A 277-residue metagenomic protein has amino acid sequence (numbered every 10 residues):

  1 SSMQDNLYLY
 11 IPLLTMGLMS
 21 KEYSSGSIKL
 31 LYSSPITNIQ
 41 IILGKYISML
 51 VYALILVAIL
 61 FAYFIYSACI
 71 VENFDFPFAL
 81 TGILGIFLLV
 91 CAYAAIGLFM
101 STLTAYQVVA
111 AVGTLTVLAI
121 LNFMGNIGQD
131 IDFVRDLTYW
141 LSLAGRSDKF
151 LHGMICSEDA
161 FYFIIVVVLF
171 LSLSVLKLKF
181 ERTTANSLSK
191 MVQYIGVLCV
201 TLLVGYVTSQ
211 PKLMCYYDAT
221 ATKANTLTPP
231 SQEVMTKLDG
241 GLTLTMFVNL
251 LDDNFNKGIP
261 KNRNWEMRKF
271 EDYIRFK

Functional and structural regions predicted by a protein language model:
S1, G44-A105: Secretory targeting signals
S1, L103, A110-R182: Terminal transmembrane helical anchor/hairpin motif
S2-K21: Long, hydrophobic alpha-helical segments
Y8-L13, S48, Y52, P77-G82 (+2 more regions): Short alpha-helical transmembrane interface motifs in multi-pass membrane proteins
I11-T15, Y63, I96, S174 (+1 more regions): Hydrophobic/aromatic residues in alpha-helical transmembrane segments
L18-S48: Helix-loop-helix units of permease transmembrane domains in multi-pass membrane transporters, especially ABC
N186-P211: Internal/C-terminal transmembrane anchor helices
Q210-K277: Juxtamembrane extramembrane loops of integral membrane proteins
